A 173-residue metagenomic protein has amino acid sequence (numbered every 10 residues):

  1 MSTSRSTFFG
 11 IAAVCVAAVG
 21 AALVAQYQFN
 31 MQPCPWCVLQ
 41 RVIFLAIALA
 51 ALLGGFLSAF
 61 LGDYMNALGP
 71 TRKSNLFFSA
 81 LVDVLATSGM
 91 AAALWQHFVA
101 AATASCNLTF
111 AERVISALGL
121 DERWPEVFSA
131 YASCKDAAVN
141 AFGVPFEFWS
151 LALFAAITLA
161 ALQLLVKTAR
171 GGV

Functional and structural regions predicted by a protein language model:
S2-A13, L68-A92, L159: Interfacial segments of alpha-helical transmembrane regions
S2-T3, T7, G55-G69, L162-V173: Membrane-interface junctions at the ends of membrane-embedded or membrane-associated helices
A12-Q32, A51-G54, W124-S129: Immediate flanking context of iron-sulfur cluster ligation sites
A17, A21-Q26, S88-T103, L120-D121: C-terminal TM-helix exit segments that contain a strictly Trp-centered aromatic cap at the helix terminus
Q28-P35, F98, N140: Membrane-interface helix caps and helix-loop-helix hairpins in membrane proteins
M31-A46: Loop-to-helix transition at the N-terminal end of transmembrane alpha-helices
A101-P145: Extracytosolic (periplasmic/ER-lumenal) interhelical loops and adjacent juxtamembrane/interface segments of multi-pass
S129-V173: A hydrophobic membrane-anchoring alpha-helix module
